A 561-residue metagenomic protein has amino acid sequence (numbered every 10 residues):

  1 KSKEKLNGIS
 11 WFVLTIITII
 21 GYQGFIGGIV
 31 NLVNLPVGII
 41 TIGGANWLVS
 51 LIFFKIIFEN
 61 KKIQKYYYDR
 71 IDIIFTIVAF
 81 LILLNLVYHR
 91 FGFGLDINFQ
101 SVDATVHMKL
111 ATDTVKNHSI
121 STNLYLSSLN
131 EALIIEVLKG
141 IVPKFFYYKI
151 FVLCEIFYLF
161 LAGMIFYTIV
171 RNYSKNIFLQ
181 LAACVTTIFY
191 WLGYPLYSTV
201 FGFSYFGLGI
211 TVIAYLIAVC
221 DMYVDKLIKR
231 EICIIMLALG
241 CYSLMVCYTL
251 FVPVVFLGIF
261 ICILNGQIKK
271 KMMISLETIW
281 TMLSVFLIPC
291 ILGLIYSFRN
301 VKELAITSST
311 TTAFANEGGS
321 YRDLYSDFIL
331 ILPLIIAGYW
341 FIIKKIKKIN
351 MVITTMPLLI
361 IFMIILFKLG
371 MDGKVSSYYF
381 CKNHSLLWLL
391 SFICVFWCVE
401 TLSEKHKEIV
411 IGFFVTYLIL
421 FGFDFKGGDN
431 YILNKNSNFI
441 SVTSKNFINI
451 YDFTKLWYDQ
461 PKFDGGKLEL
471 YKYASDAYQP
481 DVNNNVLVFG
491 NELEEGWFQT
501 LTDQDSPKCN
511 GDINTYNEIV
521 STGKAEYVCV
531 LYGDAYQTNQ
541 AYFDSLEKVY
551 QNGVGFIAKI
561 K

Functional and structural regions predicted by a protein language model:
K1-D69: Membrane-embedded, hydrophobic transmembrane alpha-helices
K5-I9, V219-Y242: Short hydrophobic alpha-helices at membrane interfaces in multi-pass membrane enzymes
Y66-R70, N172-F178, L227-R230, K269-T281 (+3 more regions): Membrane-interface helix-loop-helix junctions at transmembrane boundaries of multi-pass membrane enzymes, predominantly
R70-T211: Active-site lumenal/periplasmic loops and adjacent helix-entry segments of GT-C-fold, multi-pass membrane
V87-N117, T122-S127, L192-Y205, G209 (+3 more regions): Transmembrane catalytic cores of multi-pass membrane glycosyltransferases and polysaccharide-assembly enzymes
T105, T112, Y205-V212, V254 (+1 more regions): Hydrophobic/aromatic-rich transmembrane helices and adjacent perimembrane loops
I232-M236, W280-I288, K348-V352, V399-S441: Signature aromatic-anchored transmembrane alpha helix within multi-pass, membrane-resident enzymes that catalyze glycan
T416-Y516, S521-N539, G553, A558: Short periplasmic/luminal acceptor-recognition loop of GT-C membrane glycosyltransferases, typified by
